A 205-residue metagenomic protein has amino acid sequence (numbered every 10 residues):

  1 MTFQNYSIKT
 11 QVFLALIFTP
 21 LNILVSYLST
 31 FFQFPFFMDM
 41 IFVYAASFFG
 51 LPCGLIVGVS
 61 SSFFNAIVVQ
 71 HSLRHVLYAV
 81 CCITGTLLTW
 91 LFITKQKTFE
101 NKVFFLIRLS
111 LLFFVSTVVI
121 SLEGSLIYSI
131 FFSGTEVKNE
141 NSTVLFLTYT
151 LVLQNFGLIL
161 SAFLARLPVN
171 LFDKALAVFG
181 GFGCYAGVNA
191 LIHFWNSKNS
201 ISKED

Functional and structural regions predicted by a protein language model:
M1-K9: Short, Lys/Arg-rich, polar N-terminal cytosolic tail immediately upstream of the first transmembrane signal-anchor
Q11-I23: Alpha-helical transmembrane segments
F18, M38, F42-V43, V57-S62 (+3 more regions): Alpha-helical transmembrane segments of multi-pass membrane proteins, especially transporters and channels
N22, A46, G85-T94, G181 (+2 more regions): Hydrophobic transmembrane alpha-helices
N22-F37, V59-I93: Interfacial aromatic-anchored transmembrane helix boundaries in multi-pass membrane proteins
L28-F37, S72-H75, N101-D205: Membrane-embedded alpha-helical hairpins and interfacial helices in multi-pass inner-membrane proteins
M38-G54, L88-F92: Generic transmembrane alpha-helix motif of multi-pass integral membrane proteins
